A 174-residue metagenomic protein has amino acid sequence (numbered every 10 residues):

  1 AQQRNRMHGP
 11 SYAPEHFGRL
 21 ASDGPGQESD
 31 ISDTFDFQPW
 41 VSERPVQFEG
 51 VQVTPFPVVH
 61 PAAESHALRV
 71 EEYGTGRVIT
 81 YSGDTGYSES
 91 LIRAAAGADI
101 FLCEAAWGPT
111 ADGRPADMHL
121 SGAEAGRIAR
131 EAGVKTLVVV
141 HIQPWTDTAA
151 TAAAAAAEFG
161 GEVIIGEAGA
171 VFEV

Functional and structural regions predicted by a protein language model:
A1-Y81, G86, R93, A152-V174: Binuclear metal-dependent hydrolase catalytic cores
G86-V171: Cap/insert and terminal regions of metallo-dependent hydrolase folds
